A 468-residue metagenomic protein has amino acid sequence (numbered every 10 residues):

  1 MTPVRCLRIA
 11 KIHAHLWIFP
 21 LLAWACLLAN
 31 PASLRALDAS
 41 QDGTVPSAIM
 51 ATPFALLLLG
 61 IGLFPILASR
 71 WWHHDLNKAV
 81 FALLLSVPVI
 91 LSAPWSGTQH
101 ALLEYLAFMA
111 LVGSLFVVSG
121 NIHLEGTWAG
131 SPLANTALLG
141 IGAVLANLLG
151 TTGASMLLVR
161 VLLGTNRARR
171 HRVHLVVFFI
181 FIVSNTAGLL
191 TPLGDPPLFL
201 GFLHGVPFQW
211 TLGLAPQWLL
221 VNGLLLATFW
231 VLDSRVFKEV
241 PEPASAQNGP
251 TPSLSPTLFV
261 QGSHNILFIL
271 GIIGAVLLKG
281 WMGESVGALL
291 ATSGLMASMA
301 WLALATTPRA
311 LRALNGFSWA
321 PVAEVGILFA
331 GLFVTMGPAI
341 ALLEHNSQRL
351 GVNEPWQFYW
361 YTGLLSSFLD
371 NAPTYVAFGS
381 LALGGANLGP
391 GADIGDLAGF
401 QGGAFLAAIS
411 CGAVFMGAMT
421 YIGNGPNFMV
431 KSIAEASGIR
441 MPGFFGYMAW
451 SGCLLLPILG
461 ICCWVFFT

Functional and structural regions predicted by a protein language model:
M1-A36: N-terminal secretory/membrane targeting signals
S33, S69, V89-Y105, F116-S131 (+4 more regions): Transmembrane alpha-helix boundary signature
M50-L58, H74-I90, Y105-L115, G140 (+3 more regions): Hydrophobic mid-bilayer segments of alpha-helices in multi-pass membrane transport proteins, especially secondary
G60-A79, H100, G126, F259-V260 (+2 more regions): Flexible hinge motifs at transmembrane-helix junctions and intramembrane kinks/re-entrant loops in multi-pass membrane
E104-V112, W210-T228, G287-A297, Y361-L364 (+1 more regions): Alpha-helical transmembrane segments
A146, M156-H171, L175-F179, V183 (+4 more regions): Membrane-interfacial helix-loop connectors
L190-T191, Q209-S253, F415-T468: Juxtamembrane and boundary regions of transmembrane helices in multi-pass small-molecule transporters and channels
I269-A386: Transmembrane helical segments that form the transport core of multi-pass membrane transport proteins
